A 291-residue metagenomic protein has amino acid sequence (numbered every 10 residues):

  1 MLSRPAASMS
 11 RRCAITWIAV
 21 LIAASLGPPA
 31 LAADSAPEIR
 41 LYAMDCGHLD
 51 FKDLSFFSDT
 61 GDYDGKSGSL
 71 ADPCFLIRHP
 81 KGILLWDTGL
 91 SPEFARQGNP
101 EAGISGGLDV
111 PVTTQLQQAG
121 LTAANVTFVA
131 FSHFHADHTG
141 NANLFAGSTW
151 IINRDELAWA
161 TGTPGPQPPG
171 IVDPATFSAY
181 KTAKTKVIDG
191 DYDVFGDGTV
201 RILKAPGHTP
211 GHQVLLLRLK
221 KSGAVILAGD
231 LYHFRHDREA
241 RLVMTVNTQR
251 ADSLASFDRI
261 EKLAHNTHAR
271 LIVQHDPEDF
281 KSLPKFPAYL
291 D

Functional and structural regions predicted by a protein language model:
M1-R11: N-terminal secretory signal peptides that target proteins for export/translocation
C13-S25: Bacterial N-terminal signal peptides
P28-A32: Sec/Tat signal peptide C-region and signal peptidase I cleavage site
A33-A36, L108-N125, R154-K204, D252-H268: Metallo-beta-lactamase
C46-G47, T88-L90, F134, D155 (+3 more regions): Active-site metal-binding loops of divalent metal-dependent hydrolases
C46-T114, V214-F234: Conserved beta-strand hairpin/beta-sheet module of binuclear metal-dependent hydrolase folds, prominently
R96-I152: Active-site metal-binding motif and surrounding structural segment of the metallo-beta-lactamase
I104-T114, V214-L216, K221-D291: Cap/insert and terminal regions of metallo-dependent hydrolase folds
